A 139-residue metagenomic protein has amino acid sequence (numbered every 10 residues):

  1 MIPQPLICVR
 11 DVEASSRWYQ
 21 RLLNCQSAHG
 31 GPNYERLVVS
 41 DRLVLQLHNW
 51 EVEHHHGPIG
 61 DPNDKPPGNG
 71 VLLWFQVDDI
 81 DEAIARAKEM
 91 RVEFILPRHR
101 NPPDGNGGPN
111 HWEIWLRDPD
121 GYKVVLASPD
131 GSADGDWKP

Functional and structural regions predicted by a protein language model:
M1-Q4, C25-D78, I84-R117, S128-P139: Vicinal oxygen chelate
V9-V12, D78: Conserved beta-strand-loop-alpha-helix junction that forms the acyl-donor binding cleft
S15-Q20, A87, G121: Conserved active-site tyrosine of GNAT-family acetyltransferases
E82, Y122: Conserved Rossmann-like nucleotide-cofactor binding loop
